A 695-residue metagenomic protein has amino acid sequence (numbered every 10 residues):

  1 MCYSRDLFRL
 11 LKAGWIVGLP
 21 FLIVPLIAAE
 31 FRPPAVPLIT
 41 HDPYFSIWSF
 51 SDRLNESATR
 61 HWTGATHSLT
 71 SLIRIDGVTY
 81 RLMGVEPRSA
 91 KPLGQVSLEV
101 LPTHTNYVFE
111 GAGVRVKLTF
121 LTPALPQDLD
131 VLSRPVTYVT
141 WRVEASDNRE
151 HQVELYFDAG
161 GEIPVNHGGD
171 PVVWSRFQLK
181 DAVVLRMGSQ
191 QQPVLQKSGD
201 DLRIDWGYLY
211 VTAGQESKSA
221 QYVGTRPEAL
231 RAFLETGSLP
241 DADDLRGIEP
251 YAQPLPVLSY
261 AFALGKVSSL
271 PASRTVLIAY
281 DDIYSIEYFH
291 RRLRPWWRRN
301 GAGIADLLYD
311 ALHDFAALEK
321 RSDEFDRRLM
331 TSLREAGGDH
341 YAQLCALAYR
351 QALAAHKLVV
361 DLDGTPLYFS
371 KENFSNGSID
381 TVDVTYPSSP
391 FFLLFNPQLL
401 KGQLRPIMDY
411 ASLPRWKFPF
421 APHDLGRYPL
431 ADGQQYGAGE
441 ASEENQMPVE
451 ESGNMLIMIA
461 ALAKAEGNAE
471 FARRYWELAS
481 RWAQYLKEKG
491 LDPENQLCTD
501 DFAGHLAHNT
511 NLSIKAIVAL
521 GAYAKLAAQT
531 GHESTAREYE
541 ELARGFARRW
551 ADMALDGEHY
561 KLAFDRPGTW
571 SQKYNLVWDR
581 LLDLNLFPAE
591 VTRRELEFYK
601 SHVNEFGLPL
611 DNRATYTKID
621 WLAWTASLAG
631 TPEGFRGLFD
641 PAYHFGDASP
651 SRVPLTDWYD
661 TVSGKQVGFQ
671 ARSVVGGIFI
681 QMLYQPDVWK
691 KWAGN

Functional and structural regions predicted by a protein language model:
K12-P25: Bacterial N-terminal signal peptides
A28-V36, P126-V131, R142-D380, K401 (+3 more regions): Acidic/polar, glycine-enriched structural segments that form the non-catalytic walls/loops of the carbohydrate-binding
R32-L54, A58-R60, M455, T530 (+2 more regions): C-terminal capping/lid segments that line or modulate ligand- or cofactor-binding pockets
T40-A112, R134, S198-T236: An extended acidic
R53-L54, N148-Q152, R334-Q343, L393-L404 (+5 more regions): Structural helix-adjacent loops and short alpha-helical linkers that scaffold large soluble proteins
K117-L118, Y341-D361, D380, F418-F420 (+5 more regions): Aromatic-lined, polymer-binding surfaces characteristic of secreted/periplasmic polysaccharide-degrading enzymes
L179-D241, A348, E372-V384, P390-P397 (+8 more regions): Extended ligand-binding clefts on enzyme/binding-domain cores
A272, R292, R298-E319, G377-D492 (+2 more regions): Aromatic-rich carbohydrate-recognition surfaces in CAZymes
